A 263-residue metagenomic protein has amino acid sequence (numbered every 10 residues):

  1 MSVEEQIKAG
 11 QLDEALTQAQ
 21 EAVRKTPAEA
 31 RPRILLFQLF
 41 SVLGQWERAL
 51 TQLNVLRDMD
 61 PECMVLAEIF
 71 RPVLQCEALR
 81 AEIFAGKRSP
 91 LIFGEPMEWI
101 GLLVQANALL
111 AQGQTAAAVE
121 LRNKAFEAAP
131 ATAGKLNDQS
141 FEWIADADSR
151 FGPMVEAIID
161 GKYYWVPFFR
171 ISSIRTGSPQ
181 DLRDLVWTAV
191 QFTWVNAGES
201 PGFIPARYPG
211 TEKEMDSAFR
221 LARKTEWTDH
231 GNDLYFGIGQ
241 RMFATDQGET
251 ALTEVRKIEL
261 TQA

Functional and structural regions predicted by a protein language model:
S2, L35-L36, R71, E98 (+1 more regions): Structural register within alpha-helical repeat arrays
Q6, F40, R71-Q75, L109: Residue at a conserved register position within TPR or TPR-like alpha-solenoid repeats
A19, L53, T115, L121-N123 (+1 more regions): Inward-facing hydrophobic residues that define packing positions of alpha-helical scaffold repeats
P27, P61-E62, P130: Short coil turns that delineate tetratricopeptide repeat
P32, L66-A67: TPR alpha-solenoid repeat register
